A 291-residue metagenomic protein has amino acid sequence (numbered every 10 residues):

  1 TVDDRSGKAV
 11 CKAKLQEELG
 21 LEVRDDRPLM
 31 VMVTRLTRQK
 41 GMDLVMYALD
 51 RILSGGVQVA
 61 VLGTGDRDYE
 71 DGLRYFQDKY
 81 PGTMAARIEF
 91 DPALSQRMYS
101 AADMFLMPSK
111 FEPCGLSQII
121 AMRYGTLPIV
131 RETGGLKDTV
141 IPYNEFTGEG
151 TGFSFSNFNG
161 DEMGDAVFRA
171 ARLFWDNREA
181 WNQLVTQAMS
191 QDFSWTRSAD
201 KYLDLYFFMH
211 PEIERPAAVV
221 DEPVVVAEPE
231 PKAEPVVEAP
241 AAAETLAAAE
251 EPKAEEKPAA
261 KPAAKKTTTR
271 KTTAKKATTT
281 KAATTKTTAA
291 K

Functional and structural regions predicted by a protein language model:
T1-R27, E162-N177: Glycine-rich phosphate/pyrophosphate-binding loop and adjacent beta-alpha nucleotide/cofactor-binding cores
E22-Q39: Conserved donor-binding/catalytic core segment of Leloir-type glycosyltransferases
T37-D50: A conserved mid-protein helix/loop that constitutes part of the nucleotide-sugar donor-binding site
G56, A60-R97: Nucleotide-activated donor-binding/catalytic signature segment of Leloir-type glycosyltransferases, i.e., the conserved
P92, R97-D192, A217: Catalytic binding pocket for nucleotide-activated donors in carbohydrate/polymer assembly enzymes
W195-E222: C-terminal alpha-helical cap of glycosyltransferases
D221-K291: Intrinsically disordered, polybasic Lys/Arg-rich low-complexity tracts
